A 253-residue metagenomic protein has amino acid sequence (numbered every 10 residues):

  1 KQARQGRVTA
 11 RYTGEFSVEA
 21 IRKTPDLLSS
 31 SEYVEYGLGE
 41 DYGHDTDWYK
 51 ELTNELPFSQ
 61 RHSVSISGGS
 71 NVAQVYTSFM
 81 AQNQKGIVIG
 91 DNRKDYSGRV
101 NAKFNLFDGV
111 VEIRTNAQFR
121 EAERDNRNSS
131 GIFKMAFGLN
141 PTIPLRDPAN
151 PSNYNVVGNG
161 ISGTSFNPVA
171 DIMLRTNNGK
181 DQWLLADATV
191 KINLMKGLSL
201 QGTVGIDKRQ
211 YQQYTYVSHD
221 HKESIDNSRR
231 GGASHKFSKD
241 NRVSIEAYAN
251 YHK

Functional and structural regions predicted by a protein language model:
K1, G43-S59: Periplasmic N-terminal accessory/gating domains of Gram-negative outer-membrane beta-barrel systems
K1-T13, S59-R61, Q74, Q82-K85: A beta-strand signature from Gram-negative outer-membrane beta-barrel systems, especially the internal plug domain
Q5-T46, I87-V88, S97-W183, Q201-K253: Surface-exposed loop/interface segments of Gram-negative outer-membrane beta-barrel transport/assembly proteins
S59, S70-N71, F107-G109, N193-M195: Outer-membrane beta-barrel channels and translocator barrels
R61, R93-R99: Transmembrane beta-barrel architecture of outer membranes
H62-G68: Structured alpha-helical segments in the cores of large, soluble enzyme domains
